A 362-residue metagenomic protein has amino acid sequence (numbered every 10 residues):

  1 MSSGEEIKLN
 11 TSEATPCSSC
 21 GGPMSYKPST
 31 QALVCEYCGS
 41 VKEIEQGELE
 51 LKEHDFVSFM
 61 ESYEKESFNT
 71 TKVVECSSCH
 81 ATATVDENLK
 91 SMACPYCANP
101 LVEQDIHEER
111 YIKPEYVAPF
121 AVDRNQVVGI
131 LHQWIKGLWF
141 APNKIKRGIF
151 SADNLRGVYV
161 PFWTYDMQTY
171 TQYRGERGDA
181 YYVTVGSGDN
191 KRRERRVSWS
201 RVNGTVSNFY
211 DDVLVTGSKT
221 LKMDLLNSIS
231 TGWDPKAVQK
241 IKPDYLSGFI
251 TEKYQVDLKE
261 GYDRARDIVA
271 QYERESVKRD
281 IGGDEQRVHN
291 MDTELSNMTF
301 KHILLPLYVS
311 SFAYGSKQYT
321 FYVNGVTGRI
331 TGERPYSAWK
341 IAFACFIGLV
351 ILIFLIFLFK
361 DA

Functional and structural regions predicted by a protein language model:
S12-A14, A32, N69-V73, S91: Residues immediately within or flanking Cys/His clusters that coordinate Zn2+ in small zinc-binding modules
C17-C20, C35-C38, C76-C79, C94-C97: Short cysteine-rich clusters marking metal-coordination/redox-active sites
G21-P23, V41, A81-T82, P100: Cys/His-rich metal-chelating microdomains
M24-K27, I44-E45, V85-D86, E103-Q104: Short, non-ligating residues that shape and space the ligands of small metal-coordination modules and catalytic
K42-D55, E64, V102-I112: Short metal-binding segments enriched for Cys and/or His
F68, I112-A313: Charged, low-complexity helical/coil segments in non-catalytic cytosolic or luminal regions
L305-T331: Extended, hydrophilic extramembrane loops/domains of integral membrane proteins
I353-A362: Juxtamembrane boundary at the C-terminal end of a transmembrane helix
